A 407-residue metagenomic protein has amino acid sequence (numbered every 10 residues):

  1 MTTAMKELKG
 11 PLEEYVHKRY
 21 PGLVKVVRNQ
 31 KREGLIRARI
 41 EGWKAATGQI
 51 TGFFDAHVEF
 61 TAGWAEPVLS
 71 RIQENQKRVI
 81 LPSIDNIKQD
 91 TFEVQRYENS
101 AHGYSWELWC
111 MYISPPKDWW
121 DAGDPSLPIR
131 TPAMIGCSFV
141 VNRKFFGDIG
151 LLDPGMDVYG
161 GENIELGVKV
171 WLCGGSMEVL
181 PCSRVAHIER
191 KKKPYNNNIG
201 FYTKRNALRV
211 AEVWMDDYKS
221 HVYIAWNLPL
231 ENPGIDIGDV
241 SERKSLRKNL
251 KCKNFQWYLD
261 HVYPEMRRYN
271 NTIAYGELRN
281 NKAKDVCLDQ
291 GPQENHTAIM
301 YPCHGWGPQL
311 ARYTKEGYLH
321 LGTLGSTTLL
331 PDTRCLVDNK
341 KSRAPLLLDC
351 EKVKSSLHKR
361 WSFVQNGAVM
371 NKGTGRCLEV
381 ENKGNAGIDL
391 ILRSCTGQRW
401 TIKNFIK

Functional and structural regions predicted by a protein language model:
M1-R28: Acidic donor-binding segment of Leloir-type glycosyltransferases
K18, I40-I50: Active-site nucleotide-sugar/metal-binding loop of Leloir-type enzymes
K18-R19, E59, G63-Y112, S176 (+1 more regions): Conserved donor NDP-sugar-binding/catalytic core segment of glycosyltransferases
I36, M111-V140: A recurrent flexible, glycine/aromatic-enriched loop bordering the glycosyltransferase active site that acts as
G48-T61: Short beta-strand-to-loop acidic/aromatic patch adjacent to the donor-nucleotide binding site
P67-V68, A133, C137-G150, G155-S183: A short, conserved alpha-helix in the catalytic core of glycosyltransferases
S176-N270: Active-site-adjacent helix/loop segment of glycosyltransferases that harbors family-specific signature motifs
P264-K407: Lectin-like carbohydrate-binding module/patch detector with strong preference for beta-trefoil
